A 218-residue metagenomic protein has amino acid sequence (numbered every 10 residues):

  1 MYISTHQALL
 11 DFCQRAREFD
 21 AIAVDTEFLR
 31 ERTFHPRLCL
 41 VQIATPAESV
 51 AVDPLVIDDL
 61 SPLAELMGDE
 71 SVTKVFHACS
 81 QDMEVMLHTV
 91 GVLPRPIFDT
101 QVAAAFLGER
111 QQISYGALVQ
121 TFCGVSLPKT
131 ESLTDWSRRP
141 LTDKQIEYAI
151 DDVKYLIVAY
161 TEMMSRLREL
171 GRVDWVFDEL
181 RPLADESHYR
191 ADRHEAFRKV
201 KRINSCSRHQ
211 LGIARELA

Functional and structural regions predicted by a protein language model:
Y2-L10, R15-V24, L29-R166: Conserved DEDDh/DEDDy metal-dependent 3′-5′ exonuclease domain
I146-A218: Mixed-charge, glycine-rich, non-catalytic linkers/tails in nucleic-acid processing enzymes
